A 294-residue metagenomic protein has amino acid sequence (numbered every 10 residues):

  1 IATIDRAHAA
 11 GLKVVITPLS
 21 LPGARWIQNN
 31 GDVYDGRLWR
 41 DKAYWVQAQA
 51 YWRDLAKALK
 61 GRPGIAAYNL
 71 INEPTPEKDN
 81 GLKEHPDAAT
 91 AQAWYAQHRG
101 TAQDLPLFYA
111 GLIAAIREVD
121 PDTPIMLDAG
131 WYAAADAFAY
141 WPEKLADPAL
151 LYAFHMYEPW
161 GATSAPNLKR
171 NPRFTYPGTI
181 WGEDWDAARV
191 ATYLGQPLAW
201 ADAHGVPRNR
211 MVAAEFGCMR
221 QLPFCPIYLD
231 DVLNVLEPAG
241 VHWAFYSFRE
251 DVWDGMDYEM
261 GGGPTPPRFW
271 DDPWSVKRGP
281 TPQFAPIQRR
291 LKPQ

Functional and structural regions predicted by a protein language model:
I1-A9, A43-V46, A50, A188-G195: Aromatic- and glycine-enriched glycan-recognition loops and surfaces that form the carbohydrate-binding subsites
I1-W26, V33, A56, D104-D122 (+2 more regions): Aromatic-lined substrate-binding rim segments of carbohydrate-active enzymes
K13-T17, A66-L70, P124-L127, L151-F154 (+2 more regions): Structural recognition of the beta-strand scaffold that forms the well-ordered cores of secreted hydrolase catalytic
L19-S20, I71-T75, G130-Y132, Y157 (+2 more regions): Catalytic metal-binding/acid-base residues of hydrolase active sites
L19-W26, Y51-R99, N209, A213: Active-site groove signature of glycoside hydrolases
A24-D54: Active-site-adjacent "subsite" loops/lids of carbohydrate-active enzymes
A102-E118, D122-M219, E237: Glycoside hydrolase catalytic-domain groove-lining segments
P223-Q294: Aromatic-rich peripheral "rim/lid" segments of glycoside hydrolase catalytic domains that contact and position glycan
